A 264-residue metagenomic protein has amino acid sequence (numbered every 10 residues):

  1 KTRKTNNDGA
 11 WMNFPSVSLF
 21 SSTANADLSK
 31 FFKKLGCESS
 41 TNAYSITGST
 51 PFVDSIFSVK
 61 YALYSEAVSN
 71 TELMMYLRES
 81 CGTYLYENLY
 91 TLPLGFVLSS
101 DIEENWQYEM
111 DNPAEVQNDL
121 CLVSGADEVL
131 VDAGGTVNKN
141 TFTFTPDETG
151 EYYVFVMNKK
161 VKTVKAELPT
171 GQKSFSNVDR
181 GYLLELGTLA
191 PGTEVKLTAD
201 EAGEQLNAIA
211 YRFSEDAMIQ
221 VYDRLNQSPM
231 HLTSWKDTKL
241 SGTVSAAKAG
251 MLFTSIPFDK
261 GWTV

Functional and structural regions predicted by a protein language model:
K1-G250, S255-W262: Soluble catalytic regions of membrane-associated enzymes that act on cell-envelope and secretory-pathway components
